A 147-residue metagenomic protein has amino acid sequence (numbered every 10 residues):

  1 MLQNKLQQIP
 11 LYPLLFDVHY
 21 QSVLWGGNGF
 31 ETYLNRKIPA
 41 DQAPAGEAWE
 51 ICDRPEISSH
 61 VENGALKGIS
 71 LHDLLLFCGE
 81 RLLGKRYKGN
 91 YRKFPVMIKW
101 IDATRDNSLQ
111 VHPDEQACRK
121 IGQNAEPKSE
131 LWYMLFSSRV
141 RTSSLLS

Functional and structural regions predicted by a protein language model:
M1-L146: Transition-metal
